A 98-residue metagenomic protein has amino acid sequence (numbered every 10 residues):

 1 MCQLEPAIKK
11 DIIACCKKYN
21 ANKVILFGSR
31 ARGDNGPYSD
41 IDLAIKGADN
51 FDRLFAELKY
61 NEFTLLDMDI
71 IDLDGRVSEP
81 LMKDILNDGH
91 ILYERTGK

Functional and structural regions predicted by a protein language model:
M1-K23, A31-P37, K46-K98: Catalytic core of pol beta-like nucleotidyltransferases
D40: Cell-envelope/extracellular polymer assembly enzymes that use nucleotide-activated donors
